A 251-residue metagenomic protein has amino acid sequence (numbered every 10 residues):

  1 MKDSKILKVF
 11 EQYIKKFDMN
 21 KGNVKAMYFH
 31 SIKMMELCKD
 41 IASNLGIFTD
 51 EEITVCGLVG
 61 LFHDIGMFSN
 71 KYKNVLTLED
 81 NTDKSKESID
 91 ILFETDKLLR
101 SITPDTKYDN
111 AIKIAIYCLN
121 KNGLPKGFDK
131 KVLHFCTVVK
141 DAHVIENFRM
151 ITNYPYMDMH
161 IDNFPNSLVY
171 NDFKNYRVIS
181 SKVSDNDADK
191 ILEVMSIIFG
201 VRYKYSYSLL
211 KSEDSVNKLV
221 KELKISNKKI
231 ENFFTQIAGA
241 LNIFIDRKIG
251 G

Functional and structural regions predicted by a protein language model:
M1-Y13, R247-G251: Short, Lys/Arg-enriched, disordered terminal segments
L7-K33, G66-L78: Active-site flanking loop/helix segments enriched in acidic
V24-Y28, I32, E36-D50, F62 (+3 more regions): Divalent metal-dependent phosphate-bond-processing catalytic cores, especially two-metal-ion Mg2+/Mn2+ enzymes that act
K33-I41, N81-L98: An active-site-proximal "capping" alpha-helix that borders the catalytic cofactor pocket
G46-L58, L98-L119, K131-V138: Acidic/histidine metal-binding catalytic segments
I53-K73, T77, S85-S88, L92 (+1 more regions): His-Asp-centered metal-binding catalytic motifs of divalent-metal-dependent phosphohydrolases/nucleases
V75-D83, R100-P104: Short coil/turn segments at secondary-structure boundaries
